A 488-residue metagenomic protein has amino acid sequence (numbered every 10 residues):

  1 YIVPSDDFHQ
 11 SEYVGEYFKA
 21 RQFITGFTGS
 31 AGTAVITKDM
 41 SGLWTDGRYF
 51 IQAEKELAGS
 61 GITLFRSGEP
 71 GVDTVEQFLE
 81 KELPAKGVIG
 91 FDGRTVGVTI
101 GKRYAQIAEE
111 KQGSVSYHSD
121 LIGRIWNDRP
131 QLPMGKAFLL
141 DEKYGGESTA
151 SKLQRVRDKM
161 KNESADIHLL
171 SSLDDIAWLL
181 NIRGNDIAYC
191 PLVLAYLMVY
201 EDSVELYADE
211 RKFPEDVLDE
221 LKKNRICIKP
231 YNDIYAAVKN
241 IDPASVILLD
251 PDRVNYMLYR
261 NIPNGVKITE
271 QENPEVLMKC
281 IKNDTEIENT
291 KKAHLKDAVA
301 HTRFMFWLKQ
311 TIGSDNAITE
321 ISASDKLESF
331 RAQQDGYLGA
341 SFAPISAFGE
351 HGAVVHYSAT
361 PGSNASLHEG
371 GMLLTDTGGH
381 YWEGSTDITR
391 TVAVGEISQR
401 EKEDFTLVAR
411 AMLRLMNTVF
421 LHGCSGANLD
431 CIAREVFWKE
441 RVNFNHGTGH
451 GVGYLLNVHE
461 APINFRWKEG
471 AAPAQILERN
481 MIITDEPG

Functional and structural regions predicted by a protein language model:
Y1-G488: Active-site neighborhoods and metal-handling regions in enzymes and metal-associated proteins
